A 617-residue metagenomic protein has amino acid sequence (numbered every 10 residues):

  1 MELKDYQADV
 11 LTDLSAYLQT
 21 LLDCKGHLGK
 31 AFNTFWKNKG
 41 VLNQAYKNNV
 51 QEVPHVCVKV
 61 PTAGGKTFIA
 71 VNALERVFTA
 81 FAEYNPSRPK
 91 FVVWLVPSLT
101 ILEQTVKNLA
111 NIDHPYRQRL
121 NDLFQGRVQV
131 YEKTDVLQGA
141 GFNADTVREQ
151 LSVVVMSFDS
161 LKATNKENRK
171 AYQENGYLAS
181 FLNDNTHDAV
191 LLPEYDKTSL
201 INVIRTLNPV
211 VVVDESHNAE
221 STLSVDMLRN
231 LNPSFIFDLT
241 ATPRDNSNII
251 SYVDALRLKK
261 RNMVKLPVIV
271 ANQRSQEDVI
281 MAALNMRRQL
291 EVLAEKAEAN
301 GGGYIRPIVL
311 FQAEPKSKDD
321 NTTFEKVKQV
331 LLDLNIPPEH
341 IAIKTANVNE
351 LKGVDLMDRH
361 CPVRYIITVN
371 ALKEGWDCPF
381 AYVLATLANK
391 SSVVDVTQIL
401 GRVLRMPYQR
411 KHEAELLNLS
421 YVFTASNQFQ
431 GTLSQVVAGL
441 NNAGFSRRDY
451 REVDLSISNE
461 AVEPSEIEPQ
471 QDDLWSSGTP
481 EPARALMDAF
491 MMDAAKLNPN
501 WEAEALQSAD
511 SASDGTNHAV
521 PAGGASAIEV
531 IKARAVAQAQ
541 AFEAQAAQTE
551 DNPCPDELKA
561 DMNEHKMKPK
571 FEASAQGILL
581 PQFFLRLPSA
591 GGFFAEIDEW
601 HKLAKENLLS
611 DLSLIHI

Functional and structural regions predicted by a protein language model:
M1-K59: Conserved pre-motif I regulatory segment
A8, T12, A80-A82, E103 (+9 more regions): Helicase-associated low-complexity regulatory tails and linkers flanking the ATPase motor
Q51-A73: Walker A/P-loop
F68-P86: Walker A/P-loop NTP-binding motif
R88-Y116, D159-S160: Conserved Walker A/P-loop ATP-binding site and its immediately adjacent core in helicase/helicase-like ATPase domains
P97, A241, N370: Conserved H-loop
D214-E215: Walker B catalytic acidic pair
I366, E374-N389, D395-Q398, Y421: A short beta-strand element within the Helicase C-terminal
